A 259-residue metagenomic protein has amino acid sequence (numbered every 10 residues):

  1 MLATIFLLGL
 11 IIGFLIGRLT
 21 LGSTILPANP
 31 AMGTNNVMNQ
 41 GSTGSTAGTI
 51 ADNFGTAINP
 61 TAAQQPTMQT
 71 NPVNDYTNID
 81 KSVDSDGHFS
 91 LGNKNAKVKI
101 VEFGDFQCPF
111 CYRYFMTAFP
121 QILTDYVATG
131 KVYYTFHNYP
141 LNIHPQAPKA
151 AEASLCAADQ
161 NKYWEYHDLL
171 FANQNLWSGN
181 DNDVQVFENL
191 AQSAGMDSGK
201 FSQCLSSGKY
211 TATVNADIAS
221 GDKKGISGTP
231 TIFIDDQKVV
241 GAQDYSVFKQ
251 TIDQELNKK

Functional and structural regions predicted by a protein language model:
M1-Q69, K81, F103, F119 (+2 more regions): C-terminal cap of thioredoxin/glutaredoxin-like
D75-Y76: Acidic/histidine-rich helix-loop elements that form or flank divalent-metal/phosphate-binding sites at the catalytic
D80-V98: A short beta-strand-turn-helix
G87, N173, F201: Glycine-rich, flexible loop/turn motifs
A96-Q192, K224-S227, D253, K259: Structural alpha/beta surface segment adjacent to cysteine/selenocysteine redox centers across thiol/disulfide enzymes
